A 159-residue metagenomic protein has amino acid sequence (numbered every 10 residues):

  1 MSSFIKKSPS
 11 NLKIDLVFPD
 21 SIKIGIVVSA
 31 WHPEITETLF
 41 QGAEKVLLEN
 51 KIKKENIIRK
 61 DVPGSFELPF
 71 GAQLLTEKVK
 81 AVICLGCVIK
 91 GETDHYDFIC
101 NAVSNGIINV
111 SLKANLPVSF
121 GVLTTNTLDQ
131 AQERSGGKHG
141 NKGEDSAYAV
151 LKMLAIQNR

Functional and structural regions predicted by a protein language model:
S10-L16, A114-Q130: Mobile beta-alpha loop/short-helix "lid" or hinge segments that flank ligand
L12-R59: Glycine-rich phosphate/diphosphate-binding loop of Rossmann-like nucleotide-binding domains
W31, V62, C87-V88, L123-T127: Short, ordered loop/turn segments at secondary-structure junctions
N50-E77: Active-site rim loops that border cofactor/substrate pockets in soluble metabolic enzymes
E67, G71-I107: Glycine-rich phosphate-binding loop
D97-T124: Short, acidic/small-residue loops that bind anionic groups at enzyme active sites
N126-G140: Phosphate-binding/catalytic loops
G140-R159: A charged, well-structured terminal subsegment
